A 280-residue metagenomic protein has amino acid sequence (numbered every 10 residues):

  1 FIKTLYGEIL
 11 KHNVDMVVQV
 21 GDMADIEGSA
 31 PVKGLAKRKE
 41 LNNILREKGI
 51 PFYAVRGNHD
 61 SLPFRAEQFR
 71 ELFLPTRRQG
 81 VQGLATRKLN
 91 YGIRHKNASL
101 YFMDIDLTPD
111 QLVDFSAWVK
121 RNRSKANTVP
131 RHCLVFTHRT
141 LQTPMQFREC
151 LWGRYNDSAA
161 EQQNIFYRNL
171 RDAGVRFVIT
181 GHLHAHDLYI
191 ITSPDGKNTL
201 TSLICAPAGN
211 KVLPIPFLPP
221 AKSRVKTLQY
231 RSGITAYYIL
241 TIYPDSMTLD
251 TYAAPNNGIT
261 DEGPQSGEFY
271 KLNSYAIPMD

Functional and structural regions predicted by a protein language model:
F1-V32: N-terminal active-site segment of His-dependent metallophosphoesterases
N13, G174, H182: Conserved functional loop/turn residues at catalytic and ligand-binding sites
G21-D22, G57-N58, H138, G181-H182: Active-site glycine-centered loops adjacent to acidic/histidine catalytic or metal-binding residues that shape
A24, A126-C150: Short acidic, glycine-rich surface-loop motifs adjacent to enzyme active sites
G28-H132, W152-D157, E161, I165-R171 (+3 more regions): Extended active-site neighborhood of metal-dependent phosphoesterases/phosphodiesterases
F136-L141, V178-H186: Histidine-centered catalytic micro-motifs
K222-D280: A short C-terminal boundary segment appended to hydrolase-like catalytic domains
